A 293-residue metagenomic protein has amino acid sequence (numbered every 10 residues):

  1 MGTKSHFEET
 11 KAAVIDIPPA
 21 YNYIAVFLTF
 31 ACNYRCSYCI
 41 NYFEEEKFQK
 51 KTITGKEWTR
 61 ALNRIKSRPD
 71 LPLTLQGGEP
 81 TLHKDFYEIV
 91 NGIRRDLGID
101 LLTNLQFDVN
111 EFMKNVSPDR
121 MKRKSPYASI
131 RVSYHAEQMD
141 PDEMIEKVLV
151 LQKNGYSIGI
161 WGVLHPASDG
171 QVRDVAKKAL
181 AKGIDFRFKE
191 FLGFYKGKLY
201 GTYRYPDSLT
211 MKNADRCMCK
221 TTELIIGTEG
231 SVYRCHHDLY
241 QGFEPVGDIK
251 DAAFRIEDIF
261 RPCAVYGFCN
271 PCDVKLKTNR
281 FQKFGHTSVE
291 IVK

Functional and structural regions predicted by a protein language model:
M1-A20, Y42, H236-K293: Flexible mid-to-C-terminal extensions adjoining Fe-S/redox cofactors in radical SAM and related proteins
A12-I40, L71-L75, T222-G230: N-terminal pre-triad scaffold of radical SAM enzymes
Y23, F43-I53, P69-H83, R94-E111 (+3 more regions): Core AdoMet radical
A25, T29-C32, T210-K212, I256 (+1 more regions): Residue-level signal for mature regions of secreted extracellular proteins and peptides
R60-R68: A short, N-terminal amphipathic alpha-helix
L62, Y87-V90, M113-V116, M144-L149 (+1 more regions): Generic structural signal for well-ordered alpha-helices, preferentially at hydrophobic/aromatic core positions
S67, R94-R95, K153, A181: Residues at the C-terminal ends
S129-D251: Radical SAM enzyme [4Fe-4S]-AdoMet core and its adjacent flexible, acidic and glycine-rich loops/tails across
